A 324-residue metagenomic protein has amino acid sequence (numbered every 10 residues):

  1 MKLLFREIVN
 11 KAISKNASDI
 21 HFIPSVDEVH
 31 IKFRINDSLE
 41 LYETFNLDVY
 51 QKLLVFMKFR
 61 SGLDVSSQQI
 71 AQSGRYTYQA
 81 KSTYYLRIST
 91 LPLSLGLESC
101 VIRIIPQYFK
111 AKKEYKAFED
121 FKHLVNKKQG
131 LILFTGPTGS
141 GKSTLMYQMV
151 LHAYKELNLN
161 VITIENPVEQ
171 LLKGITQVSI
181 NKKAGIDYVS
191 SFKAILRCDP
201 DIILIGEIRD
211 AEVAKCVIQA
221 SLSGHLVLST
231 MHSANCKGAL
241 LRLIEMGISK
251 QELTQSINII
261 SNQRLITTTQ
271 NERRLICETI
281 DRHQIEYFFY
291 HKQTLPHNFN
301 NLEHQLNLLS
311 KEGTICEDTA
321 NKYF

Functional and structural regions predicted by a protein language model:
M1-F324: Short, flexible helix-loop junctions that flank or precede catalytic/ligand sites
